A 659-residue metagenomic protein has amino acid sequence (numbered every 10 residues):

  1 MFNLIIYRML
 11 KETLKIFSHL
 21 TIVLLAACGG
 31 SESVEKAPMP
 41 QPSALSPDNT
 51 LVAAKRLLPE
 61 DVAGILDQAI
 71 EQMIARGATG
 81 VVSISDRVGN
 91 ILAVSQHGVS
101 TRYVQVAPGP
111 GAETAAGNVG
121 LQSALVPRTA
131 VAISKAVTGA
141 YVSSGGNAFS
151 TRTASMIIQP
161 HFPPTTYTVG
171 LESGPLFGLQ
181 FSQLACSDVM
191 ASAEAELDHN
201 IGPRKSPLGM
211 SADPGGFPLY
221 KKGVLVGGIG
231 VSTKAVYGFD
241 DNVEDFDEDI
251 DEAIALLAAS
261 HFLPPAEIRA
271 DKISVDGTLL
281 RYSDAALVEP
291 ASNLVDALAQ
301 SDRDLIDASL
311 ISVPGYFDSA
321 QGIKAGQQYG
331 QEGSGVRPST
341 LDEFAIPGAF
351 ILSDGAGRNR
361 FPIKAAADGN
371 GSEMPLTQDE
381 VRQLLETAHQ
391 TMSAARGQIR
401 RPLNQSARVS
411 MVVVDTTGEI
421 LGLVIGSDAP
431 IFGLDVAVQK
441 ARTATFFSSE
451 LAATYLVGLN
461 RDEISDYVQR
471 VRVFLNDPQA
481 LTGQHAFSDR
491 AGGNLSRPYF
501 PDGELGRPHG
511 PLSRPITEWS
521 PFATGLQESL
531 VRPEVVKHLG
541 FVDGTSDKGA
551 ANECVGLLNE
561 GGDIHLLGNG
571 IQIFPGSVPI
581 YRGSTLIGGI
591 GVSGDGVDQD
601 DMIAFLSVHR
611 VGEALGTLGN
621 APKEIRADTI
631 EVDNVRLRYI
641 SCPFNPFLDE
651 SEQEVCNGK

Functional and structural regions predicted by a protein language model:
I6-S18: Bacterial N-terminal signal peptides that target proteins for export
L25-A27: C-terminal motif of bacterial Sec signal peptides marking the signal peptidase cleavage site
G30: Short, conserved catalytic or interaction motifs in soluble domains
S33-K659: Flexible, solvent-exposed loop/hinge segments and secondary-structure transition points
